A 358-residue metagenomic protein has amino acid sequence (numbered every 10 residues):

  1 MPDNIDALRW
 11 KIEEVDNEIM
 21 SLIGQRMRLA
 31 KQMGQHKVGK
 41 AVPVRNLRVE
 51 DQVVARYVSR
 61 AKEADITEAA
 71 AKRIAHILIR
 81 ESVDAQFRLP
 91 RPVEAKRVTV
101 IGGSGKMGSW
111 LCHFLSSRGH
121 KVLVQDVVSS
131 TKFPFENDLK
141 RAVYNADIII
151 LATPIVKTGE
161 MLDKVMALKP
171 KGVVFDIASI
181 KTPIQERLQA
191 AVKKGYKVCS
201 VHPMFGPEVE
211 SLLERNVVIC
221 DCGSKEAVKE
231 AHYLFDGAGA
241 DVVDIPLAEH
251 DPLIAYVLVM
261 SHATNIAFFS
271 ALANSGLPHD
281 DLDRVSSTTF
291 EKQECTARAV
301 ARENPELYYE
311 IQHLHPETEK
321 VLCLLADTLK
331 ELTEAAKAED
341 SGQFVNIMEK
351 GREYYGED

Functional and structural regions predicted by a protein language model:
M1-K96, S117: Extended, charge-rich alpha-helical interface modules
T99-G102: Conserved N-terminal Rossmann-fold NAD(P)-binding element of oxidoreductases
K106-M107: Hydrophobic/small residue at the entry helix of a nucleotide-binding pocket
S116-P134: NAD(P)-binding Rossmann-fold cofactor-contacting core
K140-L168, V173: Rossmann-like NAD(P)-binding element
M161-V209: Rossmann-like NAD(P)(H) cofactor-binding subdomain of soluble oxidoreductases
V217-R298: Internal alpha-helical scaffold of NAD(P)-dependent oxidoreductase catalytic cores
D281-Y355: Interdomain hinge/lid region at the active-site interface of Rossmann-like NAD(P)-dependent oxidoreductases
